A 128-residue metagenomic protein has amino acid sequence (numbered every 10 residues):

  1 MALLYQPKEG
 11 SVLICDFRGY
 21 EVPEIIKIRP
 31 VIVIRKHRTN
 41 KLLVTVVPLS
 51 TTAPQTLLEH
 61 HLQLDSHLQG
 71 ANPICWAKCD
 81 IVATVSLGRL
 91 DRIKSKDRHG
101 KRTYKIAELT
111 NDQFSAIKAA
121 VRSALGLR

Functional and structural regions predicted by a protein language model:
E24-I28, V33-Q69: Compact nucleic-acid interaction/catalytic patches
H67-R128: C-terminal terminal-subdomain/extension
